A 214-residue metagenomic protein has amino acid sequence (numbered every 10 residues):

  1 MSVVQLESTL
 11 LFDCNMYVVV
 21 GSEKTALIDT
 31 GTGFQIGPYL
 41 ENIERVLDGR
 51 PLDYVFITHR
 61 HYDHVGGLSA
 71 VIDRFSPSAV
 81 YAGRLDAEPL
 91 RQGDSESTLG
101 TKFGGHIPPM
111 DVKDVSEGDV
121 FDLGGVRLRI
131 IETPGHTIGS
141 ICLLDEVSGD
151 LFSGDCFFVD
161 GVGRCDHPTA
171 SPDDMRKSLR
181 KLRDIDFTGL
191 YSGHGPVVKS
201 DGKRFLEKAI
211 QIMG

Functional and structural regions predicted by a protein language model:
M1-L47, C142-G154, V159: Conserved beta-strand hairpin/beta-sheet module of binuclear metal-dependent hydrolase folds, prominently
M1-L6, G118, R127-R129: Short, hydrophobic/aromatic-rich segments at coil-to-beta transitions
V4, F56, Y81, K113-V115 (+3 more regions): Hydrophobic/aromatic beta-strand patches that form the interior of the parallel beta-sheet core in alpha/beta enzyme
M16-Y17, R91-D94, G125, G202-K203: Short, well-ordered secondary-structure micro-motifs
V19, D119-G124: Short acidic-hydrophobic surface loop/beta-edge motif
T25, G33-F34, E96, R127-P134 (+1 more regions): Metallo-beta-lactamase
F34-G37, E44-F121, Q211: Active-site HxH/HxHxD metal-binding segment of metal-dependent hydrolases
P38-Y39, G67, G202-F205: Residues at alpha-helix caps and immediate loop-helix transition turns in enzyme cores, especially N- and C-cap
